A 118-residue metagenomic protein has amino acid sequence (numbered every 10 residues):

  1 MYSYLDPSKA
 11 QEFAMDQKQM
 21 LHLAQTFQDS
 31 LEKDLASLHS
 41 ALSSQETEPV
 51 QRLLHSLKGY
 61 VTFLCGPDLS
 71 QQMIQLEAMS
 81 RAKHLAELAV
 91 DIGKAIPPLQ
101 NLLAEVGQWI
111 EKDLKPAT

Functional and structural regions predicted by a protein language model:
M1-R52, S56-F63, P67-T118: Two-component system phosphorelay core
